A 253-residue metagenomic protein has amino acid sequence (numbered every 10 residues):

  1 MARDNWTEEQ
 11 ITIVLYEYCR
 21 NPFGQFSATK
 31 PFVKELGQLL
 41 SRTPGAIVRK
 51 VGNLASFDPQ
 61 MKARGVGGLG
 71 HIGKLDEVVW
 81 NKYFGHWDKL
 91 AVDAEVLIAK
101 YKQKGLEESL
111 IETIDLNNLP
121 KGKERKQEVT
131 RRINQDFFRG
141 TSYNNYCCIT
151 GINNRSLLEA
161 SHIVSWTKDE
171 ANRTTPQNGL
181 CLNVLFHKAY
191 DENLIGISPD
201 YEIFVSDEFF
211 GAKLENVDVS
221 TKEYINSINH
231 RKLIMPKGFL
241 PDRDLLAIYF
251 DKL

Functional and structural regions predicted by a protein language model:
M1-E17: Short, Lys/Arg-enriched anionic-surface-contact patches
Y18-A28: Short helix->loop/beta-hairpin flanking segments within DNA-binding domains
F32-G37: Short alpha-helical "recognition helix" segments of helix-turn-helix
R42-D58: Major-groove recognition helix of helix-turn-helix-like DNA-binding domains
P59-V79: Short Lys/Arg-enriched helix C-cap and helix-to-coil transition segments that create basic nucleic-acid-contact patches
E77-D93: Short, amphipathic alpha-helical interaction segments positioned at domain boundaries
L90-S161: A short mid-domain helix/strand-loop element embedded in enzyme catalytic domains that forms or borders the active-site
Q127, I133, F137, I152-S156 (+1 more regions): A detector for short metal-coordination/catalytic motifs
